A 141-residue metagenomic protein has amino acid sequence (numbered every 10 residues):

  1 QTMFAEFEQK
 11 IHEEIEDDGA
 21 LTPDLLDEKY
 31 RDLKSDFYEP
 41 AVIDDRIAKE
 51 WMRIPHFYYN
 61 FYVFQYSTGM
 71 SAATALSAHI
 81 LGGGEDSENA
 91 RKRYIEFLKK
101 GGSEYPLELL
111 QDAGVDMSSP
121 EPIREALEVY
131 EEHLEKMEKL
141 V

Functional and structural regions predicted by a protein language model:
Q1-M3: Active-site-proximal, well-structured secondary-structure segments within enzyme catalytic domains
A5-V141: C-terminal, non-catalytic "cap/extension" segments appended to globular domains
